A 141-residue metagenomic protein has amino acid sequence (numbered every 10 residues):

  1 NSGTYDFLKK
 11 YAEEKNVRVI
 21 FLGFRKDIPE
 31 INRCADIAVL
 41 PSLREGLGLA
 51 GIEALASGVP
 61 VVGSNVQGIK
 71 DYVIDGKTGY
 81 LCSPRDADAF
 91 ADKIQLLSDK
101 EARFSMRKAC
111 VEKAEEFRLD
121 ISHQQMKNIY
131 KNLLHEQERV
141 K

Functional and structural regions predicted by a protein language model:
N1-R18: Short, structured helix-loop element that forms part of the nucleotide-activated donor/catalytic region
F24, L43: Aromatic "clamp/platform" in nucleotide-sugar-dependent glycosyltransferases that forms part of the donor/acceptor
A38-V39: A short hydrophobic beta-strand element within the catalytic core of glycosyltransferases that build diverse glycans
G48-G51, I69: Short glycine/serine-rich donor-binding loops of glycosyltransferases
A54-L55, V62, F90: Short hydrophobic faces within alpha-helices
P60-G63, V73: Short hydrophobic beta-strand element within catalytic cores of glycosyltransferases and related nucleotide-activated
D75-G76, Y80-A87, Q95-E101: Conserved acidic donor-binding segment of nucleotide-sugar-dependent glycosyltransferases
A89, A102-E116, Q125-N128, N132: A short, well-ordered alpha-helix in the C-terminal region of glycosyltransferases
